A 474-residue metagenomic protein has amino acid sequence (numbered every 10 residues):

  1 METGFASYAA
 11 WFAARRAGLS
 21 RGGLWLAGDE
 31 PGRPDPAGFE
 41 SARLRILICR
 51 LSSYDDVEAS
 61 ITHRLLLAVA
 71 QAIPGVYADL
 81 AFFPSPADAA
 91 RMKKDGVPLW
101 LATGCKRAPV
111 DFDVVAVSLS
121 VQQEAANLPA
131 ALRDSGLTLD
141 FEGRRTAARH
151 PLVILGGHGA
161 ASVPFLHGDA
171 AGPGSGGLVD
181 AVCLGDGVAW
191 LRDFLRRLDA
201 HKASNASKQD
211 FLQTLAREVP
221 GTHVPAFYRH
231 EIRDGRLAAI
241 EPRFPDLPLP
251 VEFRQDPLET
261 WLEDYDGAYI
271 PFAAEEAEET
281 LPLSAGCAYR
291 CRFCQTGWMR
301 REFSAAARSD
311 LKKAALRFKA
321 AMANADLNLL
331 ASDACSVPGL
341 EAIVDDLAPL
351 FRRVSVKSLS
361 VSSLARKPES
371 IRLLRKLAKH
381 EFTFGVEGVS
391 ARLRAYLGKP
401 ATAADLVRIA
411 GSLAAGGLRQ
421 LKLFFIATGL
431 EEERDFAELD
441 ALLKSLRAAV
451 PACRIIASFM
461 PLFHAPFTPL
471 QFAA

Functional and structural regions predicted by a protein language model:
E2-L80, A87-K93, A323-N324, N328-V337 (+1 more regions): Iron-sulfur-cluster electron-transfer modules
G4-L47, S53-D55, P225, E231-T280: N-terminal [4Fe-4S]-dependent radical SAM core
A42-R45, D113, P151, E279 (+1 more regions): Nucleotide donor/acceptor-binding cores
I46-L51, K312-H464: Conserved SAM/AdoMet-binding glycine-rich loop
Y54-V57, P86-A89, Q122-A125, A161-V163 (+11 more regions): Flexible loop/turn segments at secondary-structure boundaries
S60, F272-S309: Canonical Radical SAM [4Fe-4S] cluster-binding loop centered on the CxxxCxxC motif and its immediate flanking residues
F83-I240, P466-A474: Glycine-rich beta-alpha loop elements in corrinoid/cobalamin-binding modules across cobalamin-dependent enzymes
D95, L132, G168-P173, L178-V179 (+7 more regions): Short secondary-structure boundary/capping segments
